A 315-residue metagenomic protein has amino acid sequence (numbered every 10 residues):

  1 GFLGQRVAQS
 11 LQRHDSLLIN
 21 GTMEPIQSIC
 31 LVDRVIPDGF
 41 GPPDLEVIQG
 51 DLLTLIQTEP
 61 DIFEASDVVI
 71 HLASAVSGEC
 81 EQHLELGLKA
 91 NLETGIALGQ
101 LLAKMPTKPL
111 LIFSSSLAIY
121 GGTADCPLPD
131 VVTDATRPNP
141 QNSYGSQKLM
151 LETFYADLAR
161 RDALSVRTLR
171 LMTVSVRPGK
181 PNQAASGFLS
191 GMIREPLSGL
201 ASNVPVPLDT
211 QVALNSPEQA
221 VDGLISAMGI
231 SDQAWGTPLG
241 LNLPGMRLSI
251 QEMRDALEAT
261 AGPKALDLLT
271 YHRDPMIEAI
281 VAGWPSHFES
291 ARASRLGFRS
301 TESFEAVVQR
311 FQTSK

Functional and structural regions predicted by a protein language model:
Q49-A90: NAD(P)H-binding glycine-rich loop region in Rossmannoid oxidoreductase-like domains and their noncatalytic homologs
H83, L88-G95, I112-A118, Q147-K148: Short alpha-helix in the Rossmann-fold core of NAD(P)-dependent oxidoreductases
I96-Q141: Conserved Rossmann-fold NAD(P)-dependent oxidoreductase catalytic core, especially the SDR/UDP-sugar
S115-S116, E152-P178, S202: Conserved beta-loop-beta element that borders a ligand/cofactor-binding pocket
G122-D125, N139-R167, L197: Active-site Tyr-X1-5-Lys
T168, K180-R194, P205-M228: Substrate-positioning beta->alpha
P196, P207, Q219-E278: Mid/C-terminal beta-alpha module of Rossmann-like enzyme folds, strongest in SDR-family dehydrogenases/epimerases
Y271-R273, G283-R295, R299-K315: Amphipathic terminal alpha-helices
